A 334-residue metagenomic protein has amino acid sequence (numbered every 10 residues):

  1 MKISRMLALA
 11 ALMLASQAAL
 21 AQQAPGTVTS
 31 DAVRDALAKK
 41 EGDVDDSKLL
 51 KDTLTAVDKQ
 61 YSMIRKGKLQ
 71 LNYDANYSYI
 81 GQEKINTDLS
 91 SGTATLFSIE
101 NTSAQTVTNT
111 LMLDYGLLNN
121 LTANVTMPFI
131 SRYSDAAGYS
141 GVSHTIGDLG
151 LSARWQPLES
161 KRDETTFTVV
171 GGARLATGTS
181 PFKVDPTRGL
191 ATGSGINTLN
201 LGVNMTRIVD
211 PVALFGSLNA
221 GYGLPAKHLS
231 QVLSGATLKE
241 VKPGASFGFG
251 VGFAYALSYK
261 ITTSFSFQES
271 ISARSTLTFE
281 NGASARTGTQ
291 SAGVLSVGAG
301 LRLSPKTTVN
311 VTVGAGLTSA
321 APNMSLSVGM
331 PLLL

Functional and structural regions predicted by a protein language model:
Q22-A24, K59-K68, S103, N120 (+5 more regions): Short loop/turn motifs that connect adjacent beta-strands in outer-membrane beta-barrel proteins
Q22-T93, R162: Outer-membrane beta-barrel biogenesis signature
K59, L71-A75, L111-L117, V125 (+9 more regions): Residues on the lipid-exposed face of transmembrane beta-strands in outer-membrane beta-barrel proteins
K66-Q82, R188-F279: Detector for outer-membrane/organellar transmembrane beta-barrel domains, recognizing the amphipathic beta-strand
A75-G81, M127-Y133, P157, A173-T179 (+5 more regions): Transmembrane beta-strands of outer-membrane beta-barrel pores
K84-F97, L229, G235-L334: Outer membrane beta-barrel transmembrane domains
E100-S152: Long, hydrophobic/aromatic-enriched structural stretches that serve as scaffold segments
Q105-N109, V142-L149, T165, G195-L199 (+3 more regions): Residues that define the transmembrane beta-barrel architecture of outer-membrane proteins
